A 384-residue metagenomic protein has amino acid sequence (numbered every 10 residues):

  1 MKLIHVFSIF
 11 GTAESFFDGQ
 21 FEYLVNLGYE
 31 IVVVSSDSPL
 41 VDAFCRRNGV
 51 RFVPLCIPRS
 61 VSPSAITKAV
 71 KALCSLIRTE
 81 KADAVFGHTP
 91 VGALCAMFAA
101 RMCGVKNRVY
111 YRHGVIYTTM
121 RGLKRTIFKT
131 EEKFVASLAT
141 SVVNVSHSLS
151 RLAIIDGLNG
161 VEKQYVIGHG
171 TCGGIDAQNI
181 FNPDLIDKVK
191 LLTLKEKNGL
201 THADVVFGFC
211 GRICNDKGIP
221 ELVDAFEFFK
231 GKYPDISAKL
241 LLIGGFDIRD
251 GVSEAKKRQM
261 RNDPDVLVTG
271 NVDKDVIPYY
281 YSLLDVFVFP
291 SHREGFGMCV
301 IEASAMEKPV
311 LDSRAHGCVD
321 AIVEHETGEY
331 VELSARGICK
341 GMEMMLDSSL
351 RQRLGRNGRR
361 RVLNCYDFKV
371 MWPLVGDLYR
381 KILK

Functional and structural regions predicted by a protein language model:
E14-G19, V205, F209-F228, K369: A conserved mid-protein helix/loop that constitutes part of the nucleotide-sugar donor-binding site
P39-L40, A139-F181: A short, active-site helix/loop in glycosyltransferases that binds the activated sugar's phosphate group
D42-C45, F228, Y233, K239-V268: Short, structured helix-loop element that forms part of the nucleotide-activated donor/catalytic region
I77, N271-V272, Y279-L284: Short alpha-helical donor nucleotide-sugar binding micro-motif in glycosyltransferases
E196, L350-C365, L374-D377: A short, well-ordered alpha-helix in the C-terminal region of glycosyltransferases
H292: Aromatic "clamp/platform" in nucleotide-sugar-dependent glycosyltransferases that forms part of the donor/acceptor
P309-D312: Short hydrophobic beta-strand element within catalytic cores of glycosyltransferases and related nucleotide-activated
E324-H325, E329-A335, M344-S349: Conserved acidic donor-binding segment of nucleotide-sugar-dependent glycosyltransferases
